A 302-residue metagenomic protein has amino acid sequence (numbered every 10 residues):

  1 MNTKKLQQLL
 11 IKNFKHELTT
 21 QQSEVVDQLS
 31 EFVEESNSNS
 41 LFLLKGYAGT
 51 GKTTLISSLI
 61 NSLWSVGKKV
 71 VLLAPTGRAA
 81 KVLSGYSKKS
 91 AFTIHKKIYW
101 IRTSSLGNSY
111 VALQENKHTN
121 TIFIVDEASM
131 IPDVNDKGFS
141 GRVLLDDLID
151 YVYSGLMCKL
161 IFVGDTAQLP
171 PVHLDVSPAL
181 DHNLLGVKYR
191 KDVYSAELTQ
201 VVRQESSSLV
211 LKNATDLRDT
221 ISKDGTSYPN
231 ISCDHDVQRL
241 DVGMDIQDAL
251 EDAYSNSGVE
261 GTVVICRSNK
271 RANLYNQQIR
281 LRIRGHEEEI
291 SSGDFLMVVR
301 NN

Functional and structural regions predicted by a protein language model:
N2-S40: Conserved pre-motif I regulatory segment
K5-L6, Q28-L29, N37, Y153-C158 (+1 more regions): Conserved helicase motor core of P-loop NTPases
H16-S23, N135-V143, L240-D245: Conserved phosphate-coordination/catalytic loops
L18, L72, V264: Conserved SAM-binding loop
Q22, T76, S268: Short, conserved phosphate/pyrophosphate- and ester-handling motifs at nucleotide-, phospho-/glycolipid
V26-D27, E31, S36-D224: ASCE P-loop NTPase helicase motor core
